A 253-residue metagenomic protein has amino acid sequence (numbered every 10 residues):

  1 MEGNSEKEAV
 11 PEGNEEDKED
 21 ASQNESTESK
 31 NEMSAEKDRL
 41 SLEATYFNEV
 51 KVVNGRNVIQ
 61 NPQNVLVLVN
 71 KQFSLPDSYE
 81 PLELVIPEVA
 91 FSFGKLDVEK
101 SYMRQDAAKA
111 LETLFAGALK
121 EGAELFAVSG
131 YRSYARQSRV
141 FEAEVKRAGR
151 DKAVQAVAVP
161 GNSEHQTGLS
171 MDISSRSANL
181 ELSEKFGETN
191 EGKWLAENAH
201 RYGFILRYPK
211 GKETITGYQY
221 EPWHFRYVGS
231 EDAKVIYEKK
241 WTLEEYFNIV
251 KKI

Functional and structural regions predicted by a protein language model:
M1-G130, Y134-I253: Extracytoplasmic cell-surface/polysaccharide-interacting catalytic and binding patches
